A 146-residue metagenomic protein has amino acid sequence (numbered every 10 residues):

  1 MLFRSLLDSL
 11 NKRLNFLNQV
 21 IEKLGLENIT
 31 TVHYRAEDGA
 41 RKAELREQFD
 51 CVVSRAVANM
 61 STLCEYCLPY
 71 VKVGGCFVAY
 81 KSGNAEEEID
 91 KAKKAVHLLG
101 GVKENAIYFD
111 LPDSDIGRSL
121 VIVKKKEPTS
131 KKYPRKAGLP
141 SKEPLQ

Functional and structural regions predicted by a protein language model:
M1-L2: Short, small-residue-biased leader/transition segments that mark boundaries at the very start of proteins
L7-Q48: S-adenosyl-L-methionine
R13-N15, A85, I89: Short alpha-helix immediately C-terminal to the canonical SAM-binding loop
L26, V71-V73: Helix-to-beta-strand junctions that scaffold the AdoMet/dcAdoMet cofactor pocket in Class I SAM-dependent enzymes
E47-A56: Short SAM/SAH-binding signature in class I
A58-C67: A short, conserved alpha-helix within the catalytic core of class I
G74-E87: Conserved beta-strand signature within the Rossmann-like core of class I S-adenosyl-L-methionine
D90-Q146: SAM/dcSAM-binding transferase cores
